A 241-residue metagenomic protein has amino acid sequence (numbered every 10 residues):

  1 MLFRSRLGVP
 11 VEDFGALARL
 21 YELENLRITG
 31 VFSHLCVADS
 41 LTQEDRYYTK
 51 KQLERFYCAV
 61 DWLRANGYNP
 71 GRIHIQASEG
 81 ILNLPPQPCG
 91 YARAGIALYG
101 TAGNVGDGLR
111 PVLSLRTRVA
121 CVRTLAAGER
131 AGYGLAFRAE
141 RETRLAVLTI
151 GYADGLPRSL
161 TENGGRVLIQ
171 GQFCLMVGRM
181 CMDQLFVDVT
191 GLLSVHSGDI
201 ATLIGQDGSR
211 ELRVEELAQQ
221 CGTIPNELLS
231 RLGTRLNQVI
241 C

Functional and structural regions predicted by a protein language model:
F3-A126, L193: Active-site loop/helix belt of alpha/beta enzymes
T124-C241: C-terminal accessory subdomain/extension
